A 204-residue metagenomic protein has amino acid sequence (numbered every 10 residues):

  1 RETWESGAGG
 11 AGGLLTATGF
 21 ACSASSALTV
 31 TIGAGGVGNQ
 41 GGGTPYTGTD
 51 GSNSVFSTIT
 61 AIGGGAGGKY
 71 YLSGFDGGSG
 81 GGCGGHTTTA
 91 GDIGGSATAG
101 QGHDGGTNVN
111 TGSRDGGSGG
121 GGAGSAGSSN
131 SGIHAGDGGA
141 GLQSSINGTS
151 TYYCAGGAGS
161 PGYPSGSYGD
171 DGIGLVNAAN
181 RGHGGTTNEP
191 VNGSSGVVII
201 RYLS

Functional and structural regions predicted by a protein language model:
R1-S204: Low-complexity, glycine/proline-biased repetitive segments and flexible coils/loops
